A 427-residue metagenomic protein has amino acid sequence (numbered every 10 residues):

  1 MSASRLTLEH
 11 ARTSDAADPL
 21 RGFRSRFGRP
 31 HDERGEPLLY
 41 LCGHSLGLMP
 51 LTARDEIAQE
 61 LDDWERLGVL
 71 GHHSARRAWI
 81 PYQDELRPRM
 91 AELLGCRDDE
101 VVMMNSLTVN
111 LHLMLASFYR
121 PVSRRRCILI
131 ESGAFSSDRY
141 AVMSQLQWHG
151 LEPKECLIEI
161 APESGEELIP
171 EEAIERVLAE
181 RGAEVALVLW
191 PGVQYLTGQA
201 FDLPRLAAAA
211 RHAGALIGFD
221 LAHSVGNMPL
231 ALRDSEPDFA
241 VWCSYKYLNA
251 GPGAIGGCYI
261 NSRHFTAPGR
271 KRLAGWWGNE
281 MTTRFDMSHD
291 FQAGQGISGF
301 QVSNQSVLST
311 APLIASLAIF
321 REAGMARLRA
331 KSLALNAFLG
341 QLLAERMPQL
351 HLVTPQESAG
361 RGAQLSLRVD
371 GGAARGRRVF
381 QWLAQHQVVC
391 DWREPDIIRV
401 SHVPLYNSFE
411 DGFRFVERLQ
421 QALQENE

Functional and structural regions predicted by a protein language model:
M1-E427: Pyridoxal 5′-phosphate
